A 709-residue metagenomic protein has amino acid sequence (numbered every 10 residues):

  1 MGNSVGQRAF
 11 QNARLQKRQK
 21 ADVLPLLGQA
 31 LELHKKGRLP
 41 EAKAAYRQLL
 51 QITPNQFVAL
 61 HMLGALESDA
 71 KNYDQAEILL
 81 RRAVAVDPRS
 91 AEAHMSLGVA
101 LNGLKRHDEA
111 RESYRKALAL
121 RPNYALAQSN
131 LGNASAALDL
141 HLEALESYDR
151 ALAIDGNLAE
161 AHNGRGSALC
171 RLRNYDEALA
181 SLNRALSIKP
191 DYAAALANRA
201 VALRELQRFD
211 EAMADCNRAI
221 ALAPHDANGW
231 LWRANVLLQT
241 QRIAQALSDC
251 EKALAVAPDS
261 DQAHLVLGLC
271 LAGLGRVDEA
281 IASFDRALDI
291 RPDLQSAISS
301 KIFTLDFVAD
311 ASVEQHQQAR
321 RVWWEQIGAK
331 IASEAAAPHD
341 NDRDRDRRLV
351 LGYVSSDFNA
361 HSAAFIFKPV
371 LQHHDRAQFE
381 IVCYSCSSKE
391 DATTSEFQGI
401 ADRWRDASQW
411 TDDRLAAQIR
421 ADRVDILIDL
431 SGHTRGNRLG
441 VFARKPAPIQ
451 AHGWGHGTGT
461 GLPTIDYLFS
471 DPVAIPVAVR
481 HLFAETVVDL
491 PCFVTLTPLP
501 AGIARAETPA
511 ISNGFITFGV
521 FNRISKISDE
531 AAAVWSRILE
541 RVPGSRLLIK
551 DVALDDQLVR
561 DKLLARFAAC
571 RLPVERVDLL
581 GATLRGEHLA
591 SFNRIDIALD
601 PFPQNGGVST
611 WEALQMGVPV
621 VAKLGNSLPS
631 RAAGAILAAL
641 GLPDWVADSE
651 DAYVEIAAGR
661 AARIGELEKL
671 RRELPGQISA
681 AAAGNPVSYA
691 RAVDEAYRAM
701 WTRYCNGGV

Functional and structural regions predicted by a protein language model:
M1-F515, D529, A533, D561 (+7 more regions): Alpha-helical solenoid repeat scaffolds of the TPR/TPR-like class and their adjacent stem/linker regions that mediate
V354, F521-N522, K550, L580: Short hydrophobic "strand-cap" motifs at the C-terminus of beta-strands
S385-K389, R546-D561: Glycosyltransferase donor-sugar binding loop
G519-E530: Substrate-binding clefts and catalytic carboxylate motifs of secreted carbohydrate-active enzymes
V534-R541: Hinge/capping helix and adjacent helix->loop/strand transition within the periplasmic-binding protein
L599, A613: Donor-sugar nucleotide-binding helix/loop cap in glycosyltransferases
L614-Q615, A638: Short alpha-helix at the nucleotide-sugar/activated-sugar donor binding site of glycosyltransferases and closely
S630-G641, V646: Short acidic/histidine- and often glycine-rich active-site loop of Leloir-type glycosyltransferases that engages
